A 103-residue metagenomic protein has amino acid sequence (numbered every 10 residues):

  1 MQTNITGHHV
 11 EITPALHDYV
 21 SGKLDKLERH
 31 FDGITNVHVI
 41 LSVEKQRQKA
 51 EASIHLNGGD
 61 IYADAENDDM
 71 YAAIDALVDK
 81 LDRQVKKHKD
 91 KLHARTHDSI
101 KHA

Functional and structural regions predicted by a protein language model:
M1-A103: N-terminal, polar/charged subdomain of small-to-medium soluble alpha/beta proteins
